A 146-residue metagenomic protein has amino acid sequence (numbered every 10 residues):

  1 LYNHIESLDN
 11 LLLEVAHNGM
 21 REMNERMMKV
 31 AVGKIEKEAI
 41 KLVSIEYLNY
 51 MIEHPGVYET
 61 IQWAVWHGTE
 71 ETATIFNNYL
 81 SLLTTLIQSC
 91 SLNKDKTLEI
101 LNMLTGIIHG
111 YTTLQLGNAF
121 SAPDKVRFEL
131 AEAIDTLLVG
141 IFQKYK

Functional and structural regions predicted by a protein language model:
N3-M28: An amphipathic alpha-helix adjacent to DNA-recognition modules
N10-G19, I61, V65, T72-F76: Alpha-helical DNA-contacting segments of helix-turn-helix folds
E14, M28-G56, K94, L101-L104: Hydrophobic alpha-helical connector segments
E22, R26, V30, Y50 (+2 more regions): Short alpha-helical functional segments enriched in proximate histidine and acidic residues
E22-G33, I107-L114: Solvent-exposed, amphipathic alpha-helical segments
L48-E70, T113-S121: Amphipathic alpha-helical segments used for helix-helix packing
T60, G106-P123, L138-K146: Amphipathic C-terminal alpha-helical segment
W66-K94, L98-N102, F128-V139: Amphipathic alpha-helical packing segments from all-alpha helical-bundle domains
